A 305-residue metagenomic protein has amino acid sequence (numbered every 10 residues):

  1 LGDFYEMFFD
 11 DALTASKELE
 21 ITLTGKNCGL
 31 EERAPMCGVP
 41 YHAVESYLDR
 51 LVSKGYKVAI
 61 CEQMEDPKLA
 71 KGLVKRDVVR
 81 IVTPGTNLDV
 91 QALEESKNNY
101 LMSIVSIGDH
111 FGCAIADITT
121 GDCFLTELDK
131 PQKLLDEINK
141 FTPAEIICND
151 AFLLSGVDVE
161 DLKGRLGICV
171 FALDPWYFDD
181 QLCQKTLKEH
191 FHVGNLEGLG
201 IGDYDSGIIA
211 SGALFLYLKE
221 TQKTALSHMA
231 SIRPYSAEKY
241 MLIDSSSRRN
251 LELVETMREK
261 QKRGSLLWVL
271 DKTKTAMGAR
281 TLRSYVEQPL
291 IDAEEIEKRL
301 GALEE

Functional and structural regions predicted by a protein language model:
L1-E305: Charged catalytic and DNA/RNA-contacting regions of genome-maintenance and nucleic-acid-processing enzymes
